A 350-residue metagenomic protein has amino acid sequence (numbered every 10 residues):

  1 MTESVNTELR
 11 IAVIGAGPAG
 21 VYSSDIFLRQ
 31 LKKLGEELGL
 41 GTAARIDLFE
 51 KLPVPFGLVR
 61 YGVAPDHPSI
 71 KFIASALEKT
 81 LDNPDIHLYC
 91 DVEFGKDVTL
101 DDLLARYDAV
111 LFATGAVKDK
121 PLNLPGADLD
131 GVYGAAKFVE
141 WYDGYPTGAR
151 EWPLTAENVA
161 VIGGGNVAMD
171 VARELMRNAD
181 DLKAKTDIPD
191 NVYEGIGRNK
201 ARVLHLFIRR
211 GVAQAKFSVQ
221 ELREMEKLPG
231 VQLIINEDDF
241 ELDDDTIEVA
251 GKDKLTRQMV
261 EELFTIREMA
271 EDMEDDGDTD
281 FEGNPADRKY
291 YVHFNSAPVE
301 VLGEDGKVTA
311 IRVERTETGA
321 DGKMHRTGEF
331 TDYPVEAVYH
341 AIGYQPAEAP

Functional and structural regions predicted by a protein language model:
V5-G17, T155-I162: Beta1/beta-strand and adjacent pyrophosphate-binding region of the FAD-binding site in flavoprotein oxidoreductases
R10-L38, A168-L175: N-terminal Rossmann-like FAD-binding beta1-loop-alpha1 element of flavoenzymes
L31-L48, R173-E329: Dinucleotide-binding/catalytic capping subdomain of oxidoreductase cores
E37-R45, L52-A109, E262-P285, Y291: N-terminal Rossmann-like dinucleotide/flavin-binding domain of flavoprotein oxidoreductases that bind FAD/FMN
S75-V132, V299-R312: Feature captures the FAD/FMN-dependent oxidoreductase FAD-binding
D102-A109, L154-T155, T327-E336: Core beta-strand elements of the Rossmann-like FAD/NAD(P) dinucleotide-binding domain in flavoenzyme oxidoreductases
A109, A113-K120, G165-N166, V335-E348: Glycine-/small-residue-rich beta->alpha transition segments that form the dinucleotide
D119-R198: Glycine-rich dinucleotide-binding loop and its adjacent helix/turn
